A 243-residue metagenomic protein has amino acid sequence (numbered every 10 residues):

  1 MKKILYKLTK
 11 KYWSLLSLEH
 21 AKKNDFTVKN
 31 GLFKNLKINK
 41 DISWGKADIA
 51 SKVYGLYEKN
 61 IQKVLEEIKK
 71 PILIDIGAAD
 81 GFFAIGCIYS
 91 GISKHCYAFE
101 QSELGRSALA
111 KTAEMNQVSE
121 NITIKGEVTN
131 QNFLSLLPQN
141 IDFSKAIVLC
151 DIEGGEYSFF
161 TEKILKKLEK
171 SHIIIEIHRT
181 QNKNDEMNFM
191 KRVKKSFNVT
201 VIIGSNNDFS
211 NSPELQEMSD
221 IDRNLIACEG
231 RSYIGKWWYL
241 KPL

Functional and structural regions predicted by a protein language model:
M1-E103, S107-T112, V118-T123, L137-F143 (+1 more regions): S-adenosyl-L-methionine
I72, I76-D80, T123-M187: Active-site segment flanking the S-adenosylmethionine/decSAM binding pocket in AdoMet-dependent transferases
S90, M115, I164-L168, K191-R192: Glycine-rich, phosphate-binding/catalytic loops in enzymes
H95, E169-S171, K194: A generic membrane alpha-helix/interface feature
V128, I177, F197, I203-N206: Residues at the C-termini of beta-strands that transition into short coil/loop
N184-S196: Short alpha-helix
